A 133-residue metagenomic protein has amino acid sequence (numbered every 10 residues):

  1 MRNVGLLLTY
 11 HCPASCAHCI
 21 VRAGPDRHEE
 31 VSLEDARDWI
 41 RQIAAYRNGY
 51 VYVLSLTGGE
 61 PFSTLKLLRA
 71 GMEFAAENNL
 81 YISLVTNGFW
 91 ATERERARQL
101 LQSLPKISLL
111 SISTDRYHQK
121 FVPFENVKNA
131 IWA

Functional and structural regions predicted by a protein language model:
M1-G58, F62-L84, A91-E95: Conserved alpha-helical substructure of the radical SAM core
S63-A133: Conserved AdoMet/S-adenosylmethionine-binding subsite of the radical SAM
